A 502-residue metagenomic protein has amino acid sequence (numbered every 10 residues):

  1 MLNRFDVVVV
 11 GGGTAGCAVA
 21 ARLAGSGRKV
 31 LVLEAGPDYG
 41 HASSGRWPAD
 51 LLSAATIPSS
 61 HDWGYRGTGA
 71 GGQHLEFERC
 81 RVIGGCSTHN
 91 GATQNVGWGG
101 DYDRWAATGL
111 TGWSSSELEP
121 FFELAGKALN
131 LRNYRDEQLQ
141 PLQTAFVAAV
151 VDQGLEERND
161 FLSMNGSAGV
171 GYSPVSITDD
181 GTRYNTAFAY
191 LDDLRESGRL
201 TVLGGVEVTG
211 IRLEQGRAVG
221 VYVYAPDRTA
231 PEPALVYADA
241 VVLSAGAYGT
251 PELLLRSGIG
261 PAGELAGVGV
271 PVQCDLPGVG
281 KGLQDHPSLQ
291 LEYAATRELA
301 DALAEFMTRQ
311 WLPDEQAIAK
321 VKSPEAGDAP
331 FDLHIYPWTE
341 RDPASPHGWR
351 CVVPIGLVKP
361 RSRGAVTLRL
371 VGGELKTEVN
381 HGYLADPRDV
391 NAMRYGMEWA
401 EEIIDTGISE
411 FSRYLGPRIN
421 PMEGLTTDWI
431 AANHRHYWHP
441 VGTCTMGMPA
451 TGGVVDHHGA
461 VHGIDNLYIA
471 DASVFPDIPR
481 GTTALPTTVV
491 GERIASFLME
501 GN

Functional and structural regions predicted by a protein language model:
M1-S116, P120, Q273-G278, Q284-A295: N-terminal glycine-rich phosphate/pyrophosphate-binding loop and immediately adjacent elements
V9, G13-T14, E137, A247-Y248 (+2 more regions): Residue-level detector of alpha-helix initiation sites
R22-G25, K29, G36-Y39, I211 (+2 more regions): Glycine-rich loop(s) and the adjacent beta-strand/alpha-helix scaffold that form part
G91, A106-A218, Q290-R297, T426 (+2 more regions): Conserved redox-cofactor binding core of oxidoreductases
G169-P174, T178, L203-G204, T209-R217 (+3 more regions): A glycine-rich dinucleotide-binding beta-alpha-beta segment and adjacent secondary-structure elements that constitute
G269-P271, W399-D405, G491-N502: Internal hydrophobic alpha-helix adjacent to the cofactor/substrate pocket in enzyme cavities
L289-M397, Y437-G442, G452, I469-A472 (+1 more regions): FAD cofactor-binding and catalytic pocket of flavoenzymes
